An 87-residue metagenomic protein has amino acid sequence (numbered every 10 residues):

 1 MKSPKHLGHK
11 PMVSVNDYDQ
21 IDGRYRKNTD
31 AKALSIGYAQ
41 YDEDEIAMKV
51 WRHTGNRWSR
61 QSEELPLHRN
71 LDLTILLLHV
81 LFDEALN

Functional and structural regions predicted by a protein language model:
M1-I21: Negatively charged, low-complexity tracts enriched in Asp/Glu with abundant Ser/Thr
H6-H9, H53, H68, H79: Histidine (H) residue identity feature
V13-V15, V50, V80: Extended aliphatic helical segments
V15-A33: Short N-terminal edge-element motif at the start of the domain
N28-E64, A85-N87: A short, structured beta-strand/loop element
L65-N87: Mixed-charge, Lys/Arg-enriched low-complexity segments
